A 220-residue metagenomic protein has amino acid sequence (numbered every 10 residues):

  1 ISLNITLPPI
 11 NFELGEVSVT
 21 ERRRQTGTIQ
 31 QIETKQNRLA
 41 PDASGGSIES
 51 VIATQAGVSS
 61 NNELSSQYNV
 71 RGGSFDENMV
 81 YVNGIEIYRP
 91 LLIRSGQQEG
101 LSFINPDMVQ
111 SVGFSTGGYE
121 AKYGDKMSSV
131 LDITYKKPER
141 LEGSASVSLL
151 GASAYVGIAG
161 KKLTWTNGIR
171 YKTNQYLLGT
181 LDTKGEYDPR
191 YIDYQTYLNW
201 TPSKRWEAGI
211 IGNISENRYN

Functional and structural regions predicted by a protein language model:
S2-P41, E49-S50, F75-E77, N83: Short, acidic, small-residue-rich periplasmic hinge/interaction motif at the N-terminus of Gram-negative outer-membrane
I5, S102-E142: A beta-strand signature from Gram-negative outer-membrane beta-barrel systems, especially the internal plug domain
R24-T26, F75, I87, L150 (+3 more regions): Structural signature of outer-membrane beta-barrel domains
L39, I85-F114: Short acidic/polar hinge/loop motifs at secondary-structure boundaries that mediate gating or recognition
A40, E49-R89: Extracytoplasmic beta-strand/coil segments of soluble accessory domains associated with Gram-negative outer-membrane
S47, A53, S65, V109 (+4 more regions): Transmembrane beta-barrel architecture of outer-membrane proteins
V51, R71, S115, T134 (+3 more regions): Transmembrane beta-barrel domains of outer membrane proteins
S148-Y171, K184-R218: Transmembrane beta-barrel wall of Gram-negative outer-membrane proteins
